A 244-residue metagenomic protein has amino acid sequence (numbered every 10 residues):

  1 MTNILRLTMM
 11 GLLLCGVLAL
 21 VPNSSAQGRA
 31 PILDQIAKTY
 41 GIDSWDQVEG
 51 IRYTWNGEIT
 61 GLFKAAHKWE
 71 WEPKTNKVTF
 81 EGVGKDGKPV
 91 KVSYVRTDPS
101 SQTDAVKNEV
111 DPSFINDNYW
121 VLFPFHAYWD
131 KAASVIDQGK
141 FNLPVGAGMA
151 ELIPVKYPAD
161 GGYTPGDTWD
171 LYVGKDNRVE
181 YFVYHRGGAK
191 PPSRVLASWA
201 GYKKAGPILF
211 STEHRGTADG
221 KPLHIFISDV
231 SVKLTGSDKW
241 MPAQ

Functional and structural regions predicted by a protein language model:
M1-L7: Positively charged n-region of N-terminal signal peptides that target proteins for export
T8-A19: Bacterial N-terminal signal peptides
V21-A26: Sec/Tat signal peptide C-region and signal peptidase I cleavage site
Q27-D34, Y94-D167, G187-S193, A243-Q244: Flexible, processing/modification-adjacent segments and terminal tails in exported/periplasmic/extracellular proteins
A30-N108, S134-K140: N-terminal mature ectodomain segment of secretory-pathway/periplasmic proteins
W45, W69-P73, W120-V121, W169 (+1 more regions): Tryptophan-centric aromatic hotspots in well-structured domains and transmembrane helices
W71, R96-T103, D117-N118, A127 (+3 more regions): A general structural signal for short secondary-structure boundary/capping elements
A147-A243: Gly/Pro-enriched, hydrophobic low-complexity segments that function as extracytoplasmic propeptides/linkers
